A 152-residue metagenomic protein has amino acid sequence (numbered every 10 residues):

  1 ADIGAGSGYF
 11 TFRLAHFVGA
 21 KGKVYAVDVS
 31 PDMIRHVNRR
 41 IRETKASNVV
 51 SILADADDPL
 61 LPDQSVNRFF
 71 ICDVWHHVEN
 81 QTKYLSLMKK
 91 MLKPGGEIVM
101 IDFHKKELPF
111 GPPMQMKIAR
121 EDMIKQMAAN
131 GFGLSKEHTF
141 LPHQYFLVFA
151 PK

Functional and structural regions predicted by a protein language model:
A1-P59: Class I SAM-dependent methyltransferase SAM/SAH-binding core
G4, V66, H77, G95 (+2 more regions): Glycine-rich phosphate-binding loops of nucleotide-dependent enzymes
A15-G19, T82-E97: A short glycine-rich, Lys/Arg-flanked "PGG" loop and its adjoining helix->strand segment in the class I
V29, V74, I101-H104: Short strand-turn motif at the edge of the Rossmann-like AdoMet-binding core
D57-F69: A short acidic, Gly/Pro-enriched loop at the edge of an enzyme's catalytic core that lines a small-molecule cofactor
N67-Q81: A short SAM/SAH-binding and catalytic strip from SAM-dependent methyltransferases
E97-I124: Conserved class I S-adenosyl-L-methionine
N130, S135-K152: Core SAM-dependent methyltransferase catalytic element
